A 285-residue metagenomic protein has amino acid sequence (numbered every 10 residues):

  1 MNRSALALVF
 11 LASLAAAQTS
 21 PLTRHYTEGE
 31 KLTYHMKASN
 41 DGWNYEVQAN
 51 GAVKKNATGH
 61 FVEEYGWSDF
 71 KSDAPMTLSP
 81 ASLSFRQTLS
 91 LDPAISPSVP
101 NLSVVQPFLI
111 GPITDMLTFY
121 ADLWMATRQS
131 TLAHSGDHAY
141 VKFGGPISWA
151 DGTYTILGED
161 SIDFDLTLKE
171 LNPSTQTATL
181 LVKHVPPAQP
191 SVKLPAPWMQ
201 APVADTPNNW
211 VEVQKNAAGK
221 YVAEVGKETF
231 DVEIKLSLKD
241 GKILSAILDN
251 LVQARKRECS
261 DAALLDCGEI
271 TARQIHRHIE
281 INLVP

Functional and structural regions predicted by a protein language model:
N2-V9: Sec-dependent signal peptide recognition, specifically the positively charged N-region followed immediately by
V9-A17: Hydrophobic h-region of N-terminal signal peptides that target proteins for export in Gram-negative bacteria
Q18-P285: Signature of exported/secreted
